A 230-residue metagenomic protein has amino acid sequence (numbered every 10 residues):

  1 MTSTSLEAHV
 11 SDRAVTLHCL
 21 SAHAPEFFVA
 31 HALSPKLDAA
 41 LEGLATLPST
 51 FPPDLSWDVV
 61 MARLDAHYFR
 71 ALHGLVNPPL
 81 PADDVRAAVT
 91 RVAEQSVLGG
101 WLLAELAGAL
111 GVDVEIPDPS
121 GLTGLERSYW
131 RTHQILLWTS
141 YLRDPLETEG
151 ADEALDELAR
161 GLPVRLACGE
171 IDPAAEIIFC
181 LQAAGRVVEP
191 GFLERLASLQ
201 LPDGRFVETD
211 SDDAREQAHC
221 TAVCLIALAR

Functional and structural regions predicted by a protein language model:
M1-R230: Preference for long, amphipathic alpha-helical scaffolds in soluble/luminal domains and all-alpha bundles
